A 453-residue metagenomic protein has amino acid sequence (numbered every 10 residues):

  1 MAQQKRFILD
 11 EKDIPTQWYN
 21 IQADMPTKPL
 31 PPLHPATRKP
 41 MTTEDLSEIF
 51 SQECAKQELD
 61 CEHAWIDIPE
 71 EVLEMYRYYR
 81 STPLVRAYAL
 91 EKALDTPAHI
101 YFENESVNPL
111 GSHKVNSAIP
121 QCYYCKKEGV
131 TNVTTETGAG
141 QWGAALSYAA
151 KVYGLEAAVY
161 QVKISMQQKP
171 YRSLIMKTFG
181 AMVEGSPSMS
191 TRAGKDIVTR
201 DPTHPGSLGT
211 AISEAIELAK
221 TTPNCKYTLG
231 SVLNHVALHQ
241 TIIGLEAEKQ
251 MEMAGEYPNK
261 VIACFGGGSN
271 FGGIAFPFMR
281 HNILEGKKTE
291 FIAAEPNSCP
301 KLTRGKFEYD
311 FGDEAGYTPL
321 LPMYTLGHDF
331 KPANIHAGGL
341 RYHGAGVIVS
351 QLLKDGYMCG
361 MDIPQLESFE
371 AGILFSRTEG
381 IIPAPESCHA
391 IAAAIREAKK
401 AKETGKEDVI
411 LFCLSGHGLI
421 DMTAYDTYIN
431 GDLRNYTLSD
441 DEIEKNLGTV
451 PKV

Functional and structural regions predicted by a protein language model:
A2-V130: Positively charged, low-complexity intrinsically disordered leader regions
W65-D67, I197-H235, I243, R280-K288 (+2 more regions): Active-site/ligand-binding loops adjacent to catalytic centers
N104-V115, V133-G143, L233-V236, I262-G267 (+4 more regions): Active-site nucleophile and cofactor-binding loops and adjacent substrate-binding regions of central metabolic enzymes
V115-Q121, T135-Y153, Q167-P170, F265-A275 (+3 more regions): Short glycine/serine/threonine-rich phosphate/pyrophosphate-binding segments that cradle anionic phosphate groups
P120-V130, A144-E156, K177-T178, A275-E285 (+1 more regions): Alpha-helix C-terminal capping segments
C125-I164, Y257-N270, F291, E386 (+1 more regions): A short, small-residue-rich loop immediately preceding and capping a beta-strand
W142-P205, K301-E314, M422-N430: Active-site-proximal loop->helix
F265-G273, Q365-N430: Claisen-condensing/thiolase-fold acyl-transfer catalytic domains that form or cleave C-C bonds in fatty acid
